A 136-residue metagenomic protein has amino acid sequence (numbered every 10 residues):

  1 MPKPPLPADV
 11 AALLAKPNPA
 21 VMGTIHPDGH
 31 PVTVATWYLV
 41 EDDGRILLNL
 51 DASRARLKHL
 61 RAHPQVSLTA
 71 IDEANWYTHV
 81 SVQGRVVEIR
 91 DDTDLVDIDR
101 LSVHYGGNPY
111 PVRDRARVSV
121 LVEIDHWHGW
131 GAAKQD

Functional and structural regions predicted by a protein language model:
M1-P17: Extreme N-terminal tail/first-helix region
M1-P5, Y77-D136: Charged, gly/pro-rich active-site loop segments
P4-A8, D51, A55, R113: Residues at secondary-structure transition points
P17-A52, V66-A70, S81: Short beta-strand segments
D28-H30, D72-W76, D114: A short beta-turn/loop motif at secondary-structure boundaries
D42, A52, D72, E88 (+1 more regions): Non-catalytic surface loops within mature trypsin-like serine protease
R54-R56, N75, D136: Short, surface-exposed beta-strand-loop junctions and turns on beta-sheet-rich folds
